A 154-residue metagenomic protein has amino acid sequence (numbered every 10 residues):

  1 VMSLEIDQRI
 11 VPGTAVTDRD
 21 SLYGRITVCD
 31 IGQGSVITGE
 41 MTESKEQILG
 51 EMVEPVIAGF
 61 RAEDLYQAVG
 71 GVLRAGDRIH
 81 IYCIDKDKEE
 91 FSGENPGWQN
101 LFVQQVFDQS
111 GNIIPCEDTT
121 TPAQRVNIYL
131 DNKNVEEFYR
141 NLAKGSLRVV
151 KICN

Functional and structural regions predicted by a protein language model:
V1-N154: Mature, extracytoplasmic segments of signal peptide-bearing proteins
